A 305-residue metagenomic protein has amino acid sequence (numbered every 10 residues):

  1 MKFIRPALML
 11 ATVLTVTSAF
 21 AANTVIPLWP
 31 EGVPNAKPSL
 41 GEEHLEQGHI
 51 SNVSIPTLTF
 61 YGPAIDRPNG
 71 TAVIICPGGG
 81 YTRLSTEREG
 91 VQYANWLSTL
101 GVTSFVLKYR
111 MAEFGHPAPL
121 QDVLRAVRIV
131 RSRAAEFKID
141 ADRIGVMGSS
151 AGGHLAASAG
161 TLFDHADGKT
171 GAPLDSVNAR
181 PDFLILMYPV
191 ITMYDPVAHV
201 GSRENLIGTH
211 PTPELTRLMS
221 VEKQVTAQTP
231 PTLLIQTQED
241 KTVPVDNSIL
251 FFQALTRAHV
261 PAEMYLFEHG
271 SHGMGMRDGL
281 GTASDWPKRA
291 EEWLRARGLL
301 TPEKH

Functional and structural regions predicted by a protein language model:
A22-R67: N-terminal cap/lid segment of alpha/beta-hydrolase-fold proteins
P56, T170-L174, T209-Q224, T229-P230: Active-site nucleophile elbow and catalytic-triad environment of alpha/beta-hydrolase enzymes
N69-G78: Short beta-strand element of the alpha/beta-hydrolase
P77-T82, Q238: Active-site glycine-rich loops that stabilize anionic/oxyanionic intermediates across multiple enzyme folds
L84-E87, V91-Y93, F105-A141, R277-D285: Catalytic nucleophile-loop/oxyanion-hole region of alpha/beta-hydrolase and closely related hydrolase-like folds
R125-H199, T216-R217, V221: Primarily recognizes the serine-hydrolase "nucleophile elbow" in alpha/beta-hydrolase and SGNH/GDSL folds
L234-Q236, D240: Short beta-strand/loop motif that positions the catalytic acidic residue of the alpha/beta-hydrolase fold
I235, V245-H305: C-terminal catalytic histidine-bearing segment of alpha/beta-hydrolase fold enzymes
